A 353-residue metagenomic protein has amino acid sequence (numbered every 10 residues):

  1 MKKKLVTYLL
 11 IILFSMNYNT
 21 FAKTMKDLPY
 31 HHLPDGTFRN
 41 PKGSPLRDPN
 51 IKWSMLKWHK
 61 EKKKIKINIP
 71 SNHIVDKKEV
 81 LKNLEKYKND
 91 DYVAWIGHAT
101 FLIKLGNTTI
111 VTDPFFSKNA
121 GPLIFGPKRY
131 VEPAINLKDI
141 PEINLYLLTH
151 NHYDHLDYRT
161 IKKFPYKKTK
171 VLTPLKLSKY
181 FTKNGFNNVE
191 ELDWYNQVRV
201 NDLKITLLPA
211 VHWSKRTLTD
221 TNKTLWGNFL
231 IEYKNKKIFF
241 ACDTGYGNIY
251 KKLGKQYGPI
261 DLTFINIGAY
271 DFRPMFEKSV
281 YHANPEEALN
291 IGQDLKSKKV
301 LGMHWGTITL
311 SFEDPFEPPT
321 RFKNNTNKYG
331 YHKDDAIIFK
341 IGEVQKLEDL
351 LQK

Functional and structural regions predicted by a protein language model:
Y8-M16: Bacterial N-terminal signal peptides
Y18-P127, V131-D139, E232-F240, D261-G268 (+1 more regions): Metallo-beta-lactamase
K23-G36, N40-P41, I140, L145 (+4 more regions): Cap/insert and terminal regions of metallo-dependent hydrolase folds
I67-D90, T173-K236, R321-E343, L347-L351: Metallo-beta-lactamase
L102-K104, R199-I260, S279, A283-E287: Catalytic core of the metallo-beta-lactamase
I103, D113, H150, D157 (+6 more regions): Divalent metal-coordination and catalytic microenvironments
F116-P133, W213-T221, D271-H282: Acidic/histidine-rich helix-loop elements that form or flank divalent-metal/phosphate-binding sites at the catalytic
F125-T173, G258-F264: Active-site metal-binding motif and surrounding structural segment of the metallo-beta-lactamase
